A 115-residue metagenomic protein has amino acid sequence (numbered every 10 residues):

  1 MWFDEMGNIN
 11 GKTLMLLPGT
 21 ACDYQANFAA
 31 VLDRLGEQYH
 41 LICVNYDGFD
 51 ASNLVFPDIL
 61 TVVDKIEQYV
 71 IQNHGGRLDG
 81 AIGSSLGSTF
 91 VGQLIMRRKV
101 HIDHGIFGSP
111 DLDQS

Functional and structural regions predicted by a protein language model:
W2-N53: Conserved HGGG/HGGXW glycine-rich cap/lid loop of the alpha/beta-hydrolase fold
T20-A21, S85-L86, D111-L112: Short, flexible active-site-adjacent loop segments at beta-strand->alpha-helix junctions, enriched in small/polar
L35, L94-R98: Aromatic pocket-lining residues of Rossmann-like dinucleotide-binding sites
Y39, C43-G80: Active-site loop/oxyanion-hole signature of alpha/beta-hydrolase fold enzymes
A81-G83, G108: Short beta-strand immediately N-terminal to the catalytic nucleophile in serine-hydrolase-like folds
G83-V91: Gly/Ala-rich beta-loop-alpha elbow adjacent to hydrolase catalytic centers
M96, I102-S115: Flexible "cap/lid" loop of the alpha/beta hydrolase fold
